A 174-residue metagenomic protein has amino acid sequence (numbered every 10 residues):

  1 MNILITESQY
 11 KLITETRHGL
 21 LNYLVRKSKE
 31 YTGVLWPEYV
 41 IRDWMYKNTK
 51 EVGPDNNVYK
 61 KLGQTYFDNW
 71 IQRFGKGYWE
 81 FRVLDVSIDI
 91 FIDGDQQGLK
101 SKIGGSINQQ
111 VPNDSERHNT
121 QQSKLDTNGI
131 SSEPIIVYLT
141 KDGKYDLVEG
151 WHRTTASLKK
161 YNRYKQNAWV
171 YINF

Functional and structural regions predicted by a protein language model:
M1-G19: Protein-protein interaction and targeting regions used for scaffolding, dimerization, and localization
S8-Y10, T120, V148, K165: Intrinsically disordered, low-complexity regions enriched in polar/acidic and amide residues
L20-Q64: N-terminal structured helix/loop subdomain that forms the ligand-binding/catalytic interface in diverse enzymes
L21, R26-K27, T32-L35, R42 (+3 more regions): Short alpha-helix boundary/capping and kink motifs at helix termini
D142-G143, H152-T154, N173: Short, solvent-exposed loop/turn segments at secondary-structure junctions
W151-Q166: Short active-site loop/helix that positions an aromatic residue
Q166-F174: Charge-dense polyanion-binding interfaces
